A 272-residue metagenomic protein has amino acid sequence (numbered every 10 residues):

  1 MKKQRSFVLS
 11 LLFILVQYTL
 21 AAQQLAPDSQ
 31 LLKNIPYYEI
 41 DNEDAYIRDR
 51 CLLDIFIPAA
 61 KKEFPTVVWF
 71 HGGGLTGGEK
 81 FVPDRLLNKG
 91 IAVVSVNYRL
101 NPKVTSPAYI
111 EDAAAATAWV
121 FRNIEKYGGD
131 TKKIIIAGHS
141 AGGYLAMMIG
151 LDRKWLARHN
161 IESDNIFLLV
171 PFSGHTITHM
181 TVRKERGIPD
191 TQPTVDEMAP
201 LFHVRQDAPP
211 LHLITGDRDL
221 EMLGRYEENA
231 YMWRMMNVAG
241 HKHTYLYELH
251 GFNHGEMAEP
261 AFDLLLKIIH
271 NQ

Functional and structural regions predicted by a protein language model:
Q23-K61: N-terminal cap/lid segment of alpha/beta-hydrolase-fold proteins
E63-G72: Short beta-strand element of the alpha/beta-hydrolase
E79-V96: Short amphipathic alpha-helix adjacent to the substrate-entry channel of hydrolases
T105-E125: Alpha/beta-hydrolase active-site loop
F121-K184, D196: Primarily recognizes the serine-hydrolase "nucleophile elbow" in alpha/beta-hydrolase and SGNH/GDSL folds
N160-D164, L168, G174-V182, T191-A230 (+2 more regions): The feature captures the conserved acid-bearing segment of alpha/beta-hydrolase catalytic domains
I214, A230, N237-Q272: C-terminal catalytic histidine-bearing segment of alpha/beta-hydrolase fold enzymes
